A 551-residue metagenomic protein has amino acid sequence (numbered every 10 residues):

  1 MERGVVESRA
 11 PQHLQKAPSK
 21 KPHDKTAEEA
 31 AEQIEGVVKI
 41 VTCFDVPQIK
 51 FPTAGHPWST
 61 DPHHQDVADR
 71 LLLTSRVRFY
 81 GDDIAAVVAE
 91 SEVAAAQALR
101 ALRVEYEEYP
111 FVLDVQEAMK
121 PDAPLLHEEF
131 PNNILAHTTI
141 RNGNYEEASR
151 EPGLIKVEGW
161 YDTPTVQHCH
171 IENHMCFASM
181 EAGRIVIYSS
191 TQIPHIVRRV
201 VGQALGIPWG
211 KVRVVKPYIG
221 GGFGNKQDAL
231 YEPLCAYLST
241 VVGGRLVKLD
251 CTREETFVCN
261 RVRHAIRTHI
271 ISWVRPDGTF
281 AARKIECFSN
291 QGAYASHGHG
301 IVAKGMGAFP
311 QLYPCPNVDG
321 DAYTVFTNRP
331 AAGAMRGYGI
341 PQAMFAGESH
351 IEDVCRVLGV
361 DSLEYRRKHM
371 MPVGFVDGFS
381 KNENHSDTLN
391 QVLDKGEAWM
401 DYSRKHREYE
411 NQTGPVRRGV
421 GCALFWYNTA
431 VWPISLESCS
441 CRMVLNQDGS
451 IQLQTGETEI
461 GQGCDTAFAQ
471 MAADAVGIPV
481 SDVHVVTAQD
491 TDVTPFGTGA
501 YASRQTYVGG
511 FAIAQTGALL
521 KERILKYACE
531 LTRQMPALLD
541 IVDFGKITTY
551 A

Functional and structural regions predicted by a protein language model:
M1-A10, C169-H174, V318-R329, E437 (+2 more regions): Flexible hinge/switch segments at interdomain interfaces of large molecular machines
M1-P131, G159: Flexible, low-hydrophobicity surface segments
H13-P47, I84-Y106, M175-G243, G300-P310 (+7 more regions): Alpha-helical support elements that line or immediately flank enzyme active sites and cofactor-binding pockets
V41-D82, E117-A118, A123-H127, I196 (+8 more regions): Short, surface-exposed loop/turn segments at secondary-structure boundaries that line and modulate
P57, M119-L205, H369-S450: Helix-loop-helix junctions that connect adjacent transmembrane helices in secondary transporters/permeases, recognized
T60-V67, N132-C176, A265-S349, N428-S438 (+1 more regions): Glycine-rich loop/linker segments at domain edges
R76, H168, F177, H269-W273 (+5 more regions): Short, surface-exposed charged micro-motifs
P110-Q116, V360-H369, S403-P415, V480-H484 (+1 more regions): Flexible, glycine/charged-enriched surface loops at secondary-structure junctions
